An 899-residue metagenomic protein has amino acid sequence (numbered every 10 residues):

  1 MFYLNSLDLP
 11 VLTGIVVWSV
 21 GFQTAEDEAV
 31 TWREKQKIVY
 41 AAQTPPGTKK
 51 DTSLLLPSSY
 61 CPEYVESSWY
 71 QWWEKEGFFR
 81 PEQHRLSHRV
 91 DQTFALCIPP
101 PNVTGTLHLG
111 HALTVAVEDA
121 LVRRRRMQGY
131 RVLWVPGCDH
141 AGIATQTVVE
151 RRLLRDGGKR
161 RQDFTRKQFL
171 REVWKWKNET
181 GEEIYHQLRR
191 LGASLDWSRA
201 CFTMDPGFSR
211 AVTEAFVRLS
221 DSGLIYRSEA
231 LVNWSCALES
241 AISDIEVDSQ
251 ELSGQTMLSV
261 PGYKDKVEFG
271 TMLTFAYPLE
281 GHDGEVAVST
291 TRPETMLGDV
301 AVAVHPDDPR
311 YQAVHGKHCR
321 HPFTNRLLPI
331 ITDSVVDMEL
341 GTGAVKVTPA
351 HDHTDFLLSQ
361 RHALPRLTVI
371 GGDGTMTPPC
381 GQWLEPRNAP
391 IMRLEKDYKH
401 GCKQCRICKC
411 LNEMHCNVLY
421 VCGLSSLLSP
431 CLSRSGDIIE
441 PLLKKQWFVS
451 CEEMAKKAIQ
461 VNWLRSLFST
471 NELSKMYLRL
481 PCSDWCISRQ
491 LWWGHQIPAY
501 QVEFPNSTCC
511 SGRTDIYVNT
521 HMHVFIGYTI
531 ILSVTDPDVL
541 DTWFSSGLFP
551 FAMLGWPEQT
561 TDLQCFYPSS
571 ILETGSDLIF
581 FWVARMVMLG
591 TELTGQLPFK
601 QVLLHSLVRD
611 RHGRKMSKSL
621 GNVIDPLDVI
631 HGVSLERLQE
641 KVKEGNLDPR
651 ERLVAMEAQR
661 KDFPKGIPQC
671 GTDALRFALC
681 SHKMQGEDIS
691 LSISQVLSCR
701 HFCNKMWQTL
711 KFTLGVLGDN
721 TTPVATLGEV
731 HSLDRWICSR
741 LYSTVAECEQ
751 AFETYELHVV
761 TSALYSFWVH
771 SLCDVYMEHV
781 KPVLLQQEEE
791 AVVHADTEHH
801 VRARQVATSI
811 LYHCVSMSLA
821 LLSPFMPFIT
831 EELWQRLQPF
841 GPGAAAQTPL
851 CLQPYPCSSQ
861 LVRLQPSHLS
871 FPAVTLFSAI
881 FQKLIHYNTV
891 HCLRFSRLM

Functional and structural regions predicted by a protein language model:
F2, G14-D307, I331, T348-R361 (+14 more regions): N-terminal, positively charged nucleic-acid-binding surface of large information/translation enzymes
F2-D91, L133, I689-S690, E749-H758 (+3 more regions): Basic, alpha-helical terminal appendages of large translation-related enzymes
G110-V122, G129, C138-D139, T203 (+9 more regions): Structured ligand/cofactor/substrate-binding pocket environments in proteins
I143, V148-R151, R155-K159, E172 (+13 more regions): Long, charged, mostly alpha-helical binding arms that flank functional sites
L238, T324, S435, E503-P505 (+1 more regions): Short Cys/His-rich metal-coordination motifs, predominantly Zn2+-binding knuckles/fingers
Q250, G254-E285, S483-S488, H495 (+10 more regions): Flexible, glycine/threonine-enriched loop-and-boundary segments that flank and lead into catalytic domains of large
V518-V524, T889: Intrinsically disordered, low-complexity terminal segments enriched in Ser/Thr
